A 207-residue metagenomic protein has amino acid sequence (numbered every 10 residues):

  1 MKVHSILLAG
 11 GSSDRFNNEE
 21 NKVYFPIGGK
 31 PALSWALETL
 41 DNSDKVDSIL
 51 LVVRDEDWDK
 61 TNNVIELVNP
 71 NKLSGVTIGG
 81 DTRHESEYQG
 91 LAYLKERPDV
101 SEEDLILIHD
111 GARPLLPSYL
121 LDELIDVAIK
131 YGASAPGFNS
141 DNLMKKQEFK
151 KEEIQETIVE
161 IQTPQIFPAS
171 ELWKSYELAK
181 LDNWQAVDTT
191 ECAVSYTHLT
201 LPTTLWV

Functional and structural regions predicted by a protein language model:
M1-W58: N-terminal glycine-rich phosphate-binding loop and ensuing alpha1 helix
L7, L33, G90, D110 (+2 more regions): Residue-level signal for inorganic ion chemistry
F16, T61-I65, L124, V207: Hydrophobic packing residues within well-ordered alpha-helices of enzyme cores
S34-E102: Conserved N-terminal catalytic core of the sugar/cofactor nucleotidyltransferase
E102, L115-Y196: Conserved core of the sugar-phosphate nucleotidyltransferase
I106: Short aromatic/hydrophobic "clamp" motif used to bind/position activated sugar donors
H198-V207: Single conserved hydrophobic/aromatic residue that forms the stacking wall/gate of nucleotide- or nucleobase-binding
